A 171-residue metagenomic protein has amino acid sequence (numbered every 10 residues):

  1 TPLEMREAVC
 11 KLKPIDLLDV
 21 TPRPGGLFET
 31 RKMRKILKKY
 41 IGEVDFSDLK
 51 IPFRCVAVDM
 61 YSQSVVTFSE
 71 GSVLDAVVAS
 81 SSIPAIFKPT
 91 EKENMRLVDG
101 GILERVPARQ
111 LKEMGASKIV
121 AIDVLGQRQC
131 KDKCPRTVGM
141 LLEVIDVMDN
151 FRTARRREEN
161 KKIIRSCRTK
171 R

Functional and structural regions predicted by a protein language model:
P2-Y40, V58-S72, E91, G101-R171: Non-catalytic peripheral regions of patatin-like phospholipases
R6, I41-P52: A short alpha-helix-loop-beta-strand transition element characteristic of N-terminal alpha/beta dinucleotide-binding
P14-L17, D45-F46, S82: Generic structural signal for secondary-structure transition and capping sites
T21, L49-I51, K88-E93: Short coil/turn segments at secondary-structure boundaries
S80-P89: Ligand/cofactor pocket segment of small-molecule handling proteins
L97-D99: Short hydrophobic beta-strand that contains or immediately precedes a catalytic carboxylate
